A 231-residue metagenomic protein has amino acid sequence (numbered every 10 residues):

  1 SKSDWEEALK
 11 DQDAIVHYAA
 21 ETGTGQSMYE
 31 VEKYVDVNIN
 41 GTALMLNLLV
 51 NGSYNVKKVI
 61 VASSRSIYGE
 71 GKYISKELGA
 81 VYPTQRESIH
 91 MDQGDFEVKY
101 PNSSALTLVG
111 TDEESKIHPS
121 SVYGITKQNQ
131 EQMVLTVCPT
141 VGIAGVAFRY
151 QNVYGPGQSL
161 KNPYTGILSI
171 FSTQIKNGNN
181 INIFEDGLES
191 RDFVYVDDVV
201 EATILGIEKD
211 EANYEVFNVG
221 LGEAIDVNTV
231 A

Functional and structural regions predicted by a protein language model:
S1-Q151: N-terminal Rossmann-like NAD(P)+-binding domain of SDR-like oxidoreductases, especially those catalyzing
E7-A8, Q174, A202: CheY-like receiver
Y29, V37-N40, E114, S121 (+3 more regions): Residue-level signal for the nucleotide or nucleotide-sugar donor/cofactor binding architecture
E30, L48, G52, Q174 (+2 more regions): Generic structural signal for alpha-helix termini and adjacent loop/cap motifs
E70-S75, Q158-N162, V230-A231: Short aromatic-enriched loop/helix-cap "lid" or pocket-rim segments at secondary-structure transitions that line
Q128, V141-I143, V153-S169, N177-N179 (+5 more regions): Glycine/proline-rich active-site loop of Rossmann-fold NAD(P)-dependent oxidoreductases
N129, M133, V137, I167 (+2 more regions): Hydrophobic alpha-helix immediately C-terminal to the catalytic Tyr-X-X-X-Lys motif of short-chain
